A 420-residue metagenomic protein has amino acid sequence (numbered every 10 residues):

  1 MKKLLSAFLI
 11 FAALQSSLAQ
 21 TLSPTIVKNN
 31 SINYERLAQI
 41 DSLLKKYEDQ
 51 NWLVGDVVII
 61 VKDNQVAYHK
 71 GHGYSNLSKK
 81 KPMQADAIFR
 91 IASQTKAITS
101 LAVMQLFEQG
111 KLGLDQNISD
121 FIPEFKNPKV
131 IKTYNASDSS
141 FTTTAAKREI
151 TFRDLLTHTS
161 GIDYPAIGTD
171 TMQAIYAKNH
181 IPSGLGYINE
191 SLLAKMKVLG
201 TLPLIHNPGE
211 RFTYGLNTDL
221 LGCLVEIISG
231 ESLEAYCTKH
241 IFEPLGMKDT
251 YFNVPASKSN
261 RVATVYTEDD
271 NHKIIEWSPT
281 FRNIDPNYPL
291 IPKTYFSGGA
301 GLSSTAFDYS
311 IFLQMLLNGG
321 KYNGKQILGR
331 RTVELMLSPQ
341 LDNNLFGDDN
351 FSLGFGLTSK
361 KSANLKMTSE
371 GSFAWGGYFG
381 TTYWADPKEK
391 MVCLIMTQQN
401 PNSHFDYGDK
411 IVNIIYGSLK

Functional and structural regions predicted by a protein language model:
M1-S23: Bacterial Sec-dependent N-terminal signal peptides
Q20-N29, N179-S183: Short, contiguous pre-domain boundary segments
I26-I91, K111-G113, V130-N135, N287 (+1 more regions): Short, conserved catalytic-motif segment at the N-terminal edge
D41-L44, N64, F89-I122, K126 (+3 more regions): Active-site SXXK
V57-I60, H69, R90, D154-T157 (+4 more regions): Structural recognition of the beta-strand scaffold that forms the well-ordered cores of secreted hydrolase catalytic
G73-S75, F281, Q399: A generic structural motif
K126-E370: Short, surface-exposed loop or secondary-structure junction motifs that flank catalytic or metal-binding residues
W375-K420: Structured C-terminal helix/loop/strand segments within mature extracytoplasmic catalytic/sensor domains
